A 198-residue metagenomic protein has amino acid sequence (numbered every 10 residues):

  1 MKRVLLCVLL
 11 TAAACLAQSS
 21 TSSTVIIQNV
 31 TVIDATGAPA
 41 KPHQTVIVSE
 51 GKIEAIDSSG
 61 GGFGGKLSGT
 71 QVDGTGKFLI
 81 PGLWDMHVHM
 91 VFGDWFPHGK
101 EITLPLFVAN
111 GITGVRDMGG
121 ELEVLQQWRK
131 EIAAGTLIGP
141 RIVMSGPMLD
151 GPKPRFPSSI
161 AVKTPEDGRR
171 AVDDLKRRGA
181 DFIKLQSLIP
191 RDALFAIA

Functional and structural regions predicted by a protein language model:
V4-C15: Bacterial N-terminal signal peptides
A17-S22: Boundary at the C-terminal end of the N-terminal hydrophobic targeting segment
V30, V46, G51, G76 (+4 more regions): Divalent metal-coordination and catalytic microenvironments
T36-I80: Histidine-rich, glycine-flanked metal-binding segment
F63-G64, I132-P140: Short helix-capping segments at alpha-helix termini
K77-T136, P152-F156, I160-E166, D192: Metal-associated gating/positioning segment near the N- to mid-region
T103-E123, P140-P147, K176-L188, A198: Divalent metal-dependent hydrolysis catalytic cores, especially in the metallo-beta-lactamase
G151-A198: Active-site gating/metal-coordination segments in enzymes
